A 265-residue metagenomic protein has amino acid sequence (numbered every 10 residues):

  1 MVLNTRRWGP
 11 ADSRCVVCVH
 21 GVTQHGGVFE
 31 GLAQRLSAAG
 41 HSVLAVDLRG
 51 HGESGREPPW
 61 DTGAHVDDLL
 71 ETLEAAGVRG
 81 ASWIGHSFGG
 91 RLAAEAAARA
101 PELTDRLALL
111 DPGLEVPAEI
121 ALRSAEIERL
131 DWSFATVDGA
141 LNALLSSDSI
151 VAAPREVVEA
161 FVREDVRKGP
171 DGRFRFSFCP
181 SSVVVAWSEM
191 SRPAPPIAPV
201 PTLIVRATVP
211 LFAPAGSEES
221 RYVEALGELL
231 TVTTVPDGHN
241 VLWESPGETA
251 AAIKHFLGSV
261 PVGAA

Functional and structural regions predicted by a protein language model:
M1-V17, A38-H41, V78-R79, G227 (+3 more regions): Alpha/beta-hydrolase fold catalytic core
G21-Q24, S87: Active-site glycine-rich loops that stabilize anionic/oxyanionic intermediates across multiple enzyme folds
G31-A33, A38, S42-I84: Active-site loop/oxyanion-hole signature of alpha/beta-hydrolase fold enzymes
G85, G89, A93: Gly/Ala-rich beta-loop-alpha elbow adjacent to hydrolase catalytic centers
A94-A98, D105-D138: Flexible "cap/lid" loop of the alpha/beta hydrolase fold
A135-M190: Conserved alpha/beta-hydrolase catalytic His-Asp/Glu region
P201-D237: Conserved loop-alpha-helix segment in the C-terminal half of the alpha/beta-hydrolase fold that carries the catalytic
D237-P246: Catalytic histidine-centered segment of alpha/beta-hydrolase-like enzymes
